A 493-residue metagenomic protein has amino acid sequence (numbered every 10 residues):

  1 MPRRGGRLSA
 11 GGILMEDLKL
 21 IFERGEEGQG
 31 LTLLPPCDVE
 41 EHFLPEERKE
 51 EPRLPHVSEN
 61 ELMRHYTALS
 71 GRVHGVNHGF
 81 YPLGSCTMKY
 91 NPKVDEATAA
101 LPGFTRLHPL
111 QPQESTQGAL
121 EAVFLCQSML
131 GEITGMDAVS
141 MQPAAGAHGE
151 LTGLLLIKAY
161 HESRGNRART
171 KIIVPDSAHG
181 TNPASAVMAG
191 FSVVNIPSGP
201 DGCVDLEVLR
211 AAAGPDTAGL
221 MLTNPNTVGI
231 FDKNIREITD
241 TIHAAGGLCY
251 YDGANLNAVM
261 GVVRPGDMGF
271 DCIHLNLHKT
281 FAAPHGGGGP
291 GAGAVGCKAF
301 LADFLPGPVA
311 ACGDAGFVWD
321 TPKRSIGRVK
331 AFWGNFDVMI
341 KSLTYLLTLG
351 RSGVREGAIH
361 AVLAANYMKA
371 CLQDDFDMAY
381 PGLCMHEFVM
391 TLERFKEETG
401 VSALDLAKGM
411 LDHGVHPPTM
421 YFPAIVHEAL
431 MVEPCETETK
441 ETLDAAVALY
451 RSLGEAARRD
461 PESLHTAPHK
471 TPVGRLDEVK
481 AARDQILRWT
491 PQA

Functional and structural regions predicted by a protein language model:
P2-A138, E162, V263, G313-V318 (+2 more regions): Non-catalytic terminal extensions of PLP-dependent enzymes
H74-V94, Q142-E150, F281-G296, W333-V338 (+1 more regions): Conserved phosphate/anionic-ligand binding catalytic regions in large, soluble enzymes, centered on
Q117-E121, H148-D314, R324, G400-V401 (+1 more regions): Conserved PLP-enzyme active-site core in the AAT-like
L125, L151-T152, L156, G296 (+4 more regions): Short amphipathic alpha-helical face segments that pack within enzyme cores and frequently flank/anchor catalytic
Q127, T134, P143-G153: Long, K/E/R/D-enriched contiguous segments that form extended
D137-P143, K171-V174: A short, small-residue-rich loop immediately preceding and capping a beta-strand
S140, V194-I196, P418: General small-molecule cofactor/ligand-binding pocket signal
A144, G199, T223-P225, T391-F395 (+1 more regions): Short strand-loop junctions, especially beta-strand C-caps/beta-turns that link beta-sheets to coils or alpha-helices
